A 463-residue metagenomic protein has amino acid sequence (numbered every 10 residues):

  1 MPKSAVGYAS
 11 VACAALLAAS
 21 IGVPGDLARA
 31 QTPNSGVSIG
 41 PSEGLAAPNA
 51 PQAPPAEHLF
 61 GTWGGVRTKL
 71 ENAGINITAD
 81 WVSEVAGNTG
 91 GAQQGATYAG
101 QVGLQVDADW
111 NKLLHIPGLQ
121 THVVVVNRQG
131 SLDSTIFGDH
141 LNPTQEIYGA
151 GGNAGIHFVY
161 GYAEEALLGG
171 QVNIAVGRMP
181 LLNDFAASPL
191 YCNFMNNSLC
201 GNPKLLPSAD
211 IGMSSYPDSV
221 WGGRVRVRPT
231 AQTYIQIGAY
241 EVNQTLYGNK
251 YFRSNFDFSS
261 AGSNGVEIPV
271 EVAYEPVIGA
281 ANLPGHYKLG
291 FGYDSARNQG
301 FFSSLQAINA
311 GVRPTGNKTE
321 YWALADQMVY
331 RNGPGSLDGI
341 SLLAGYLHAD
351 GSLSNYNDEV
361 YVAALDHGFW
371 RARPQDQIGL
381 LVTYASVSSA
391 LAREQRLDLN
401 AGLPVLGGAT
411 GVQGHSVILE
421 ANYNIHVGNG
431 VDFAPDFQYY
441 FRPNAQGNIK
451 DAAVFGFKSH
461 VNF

Functional and structural regions predicted by a protein language model:
P2-Y8, C13-E84, D109-H115: N-terminal periplasmic/intermembrane-space "pro-region" immediately following the signal or transit peptide
F60-I77, D109-T121, L168-Q171, Q232 (+4 more regions): Short loop/turn motifs that connect adjacent beta-strands in outer-membrane beta-barrel proteins
T68-L70, S83, A108-K112, E164-L167 (+8 more regions): Residue-level signature of outer-membrane beta-barrel architecture
S83-G87, V125-S131, R178-L182, A239-N243 (+8 more regions): Transmembrane beta-strands of outer-membrane beta-barrel pores
G95-T245, S354-E359, D366-R396: Outer membrane beta-barrel
L206-N332, L337-L342, Y346-A349, D366: Signature for the C-terminal beta-barrel architecture of outer-membrane proteins
K250, N255-A261, E271-A273, G290-T315 (+5 more regions): Outer membrane beta-barrel transmembrane domains
D451-F463: Outer-membrane beta-barrel "beta-signal"
